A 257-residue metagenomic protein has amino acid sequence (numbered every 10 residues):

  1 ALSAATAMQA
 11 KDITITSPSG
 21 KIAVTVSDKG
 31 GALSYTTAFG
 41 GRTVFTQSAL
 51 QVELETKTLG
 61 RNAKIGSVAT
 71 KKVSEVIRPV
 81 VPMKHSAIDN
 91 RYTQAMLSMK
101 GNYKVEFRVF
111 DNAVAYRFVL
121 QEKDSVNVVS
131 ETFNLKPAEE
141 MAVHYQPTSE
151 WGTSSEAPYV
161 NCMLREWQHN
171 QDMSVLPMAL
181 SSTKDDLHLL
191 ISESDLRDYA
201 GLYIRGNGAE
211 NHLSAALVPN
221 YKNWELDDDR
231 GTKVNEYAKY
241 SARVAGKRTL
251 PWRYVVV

Functional and structural regions predicted by a protein language model:
A1-D12: Bacterial Sec-dependent N-terminal signal peptides
D12-V257: N-terminal accessory beta-strand-rich subdomains and adjacent acidic, glycine-rich linkers that precede catalytic cores
